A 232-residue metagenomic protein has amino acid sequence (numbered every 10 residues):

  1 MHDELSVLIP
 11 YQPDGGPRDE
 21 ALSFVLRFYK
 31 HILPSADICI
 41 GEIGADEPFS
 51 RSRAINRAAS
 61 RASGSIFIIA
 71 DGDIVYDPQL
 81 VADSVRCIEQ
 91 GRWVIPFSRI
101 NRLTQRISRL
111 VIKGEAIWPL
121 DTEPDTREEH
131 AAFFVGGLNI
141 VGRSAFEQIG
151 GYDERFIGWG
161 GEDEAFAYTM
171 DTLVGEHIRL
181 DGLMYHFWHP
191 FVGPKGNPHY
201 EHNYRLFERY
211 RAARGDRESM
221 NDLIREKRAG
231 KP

Functional and structural regions predicted by a protein language model:
M1-F28, I40: N-proximal low-complexity "stem/linker" segments adjacent to membrane-targeting elements
G41, I95-R99, L180-G182, F187: Short glycine/serine/threonine-enriched helix-capping/active-site loop that flanks the nucleotide-sugar donor pocket
D46-R61: Glycine-rich, basic loop-to-helix element that forms the pyrophosphate-binding segment of sugar-nucleotide handling
F49-S50, F97-S98, G158-G160: Tryptophan-centric aromatic hotspots in well-structured domains and transmembrane helices
F67: Short aromatic/hydrophobic "clamp" motif used to bind/position activated sugar donors
D71-V75: The conserved acidic donor/metal-binding loop of glycosyltransferases
D77-E154: Conserved catalytic core of nucleotide-sugar-dependent glycosyltransferases
R155-P232: C-terminal catalytic/acceptor-binding lobe
